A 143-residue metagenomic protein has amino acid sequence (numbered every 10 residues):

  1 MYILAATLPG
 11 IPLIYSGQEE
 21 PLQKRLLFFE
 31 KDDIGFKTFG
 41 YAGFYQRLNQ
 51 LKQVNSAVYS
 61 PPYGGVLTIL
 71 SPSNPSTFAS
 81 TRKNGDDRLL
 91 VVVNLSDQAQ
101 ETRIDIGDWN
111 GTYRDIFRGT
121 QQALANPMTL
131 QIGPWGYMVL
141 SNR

Functional and structural regions predicted by a protein language model:
M1-Y2, L8-I14, Q18-R143: Carbohydrate-interacting/catalytic domains
